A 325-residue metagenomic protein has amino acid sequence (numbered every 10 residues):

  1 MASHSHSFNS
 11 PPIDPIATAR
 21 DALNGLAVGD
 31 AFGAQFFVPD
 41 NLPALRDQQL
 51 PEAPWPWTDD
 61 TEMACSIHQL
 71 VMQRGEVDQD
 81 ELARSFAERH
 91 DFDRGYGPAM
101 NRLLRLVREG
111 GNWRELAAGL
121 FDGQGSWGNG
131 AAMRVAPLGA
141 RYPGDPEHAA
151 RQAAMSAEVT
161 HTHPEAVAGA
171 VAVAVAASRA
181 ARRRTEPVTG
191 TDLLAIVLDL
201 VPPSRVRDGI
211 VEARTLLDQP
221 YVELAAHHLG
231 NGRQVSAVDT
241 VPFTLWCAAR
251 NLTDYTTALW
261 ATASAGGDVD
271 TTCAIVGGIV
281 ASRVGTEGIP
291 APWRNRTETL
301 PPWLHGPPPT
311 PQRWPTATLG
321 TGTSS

Functional and structural regions predicted by a protein language model:
M1-S325: Structured, active/binding-site neighborhoods that engage oxygen-rich ligands
